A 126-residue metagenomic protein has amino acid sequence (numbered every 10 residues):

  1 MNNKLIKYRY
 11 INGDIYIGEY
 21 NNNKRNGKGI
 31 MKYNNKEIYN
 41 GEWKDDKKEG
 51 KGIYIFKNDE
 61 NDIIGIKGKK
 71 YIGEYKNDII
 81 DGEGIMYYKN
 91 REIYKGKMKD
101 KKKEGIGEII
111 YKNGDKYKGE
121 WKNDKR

Functional and structural regions predicted by a protein language model:
M1-N34, K51: N-terminal segments that cap or nucleate solenoid repeat domains
N2-Y8, K57-G68, M98: Long, low-complexity, tandem-repeat intrinsically disordered regions
K7-I11, I30-N34, I53-N58, I85-K89 (+1 more regions): Beta-turn initiation residues at beta-strand->coil junctions
I15-R25, I38-E49, I63-D81, I93-E104 (+1 more regions): Conserved anchor residues at repeat-unit boundaries in beta-strand-based tandem repeats, strongest for the MORN repeat
